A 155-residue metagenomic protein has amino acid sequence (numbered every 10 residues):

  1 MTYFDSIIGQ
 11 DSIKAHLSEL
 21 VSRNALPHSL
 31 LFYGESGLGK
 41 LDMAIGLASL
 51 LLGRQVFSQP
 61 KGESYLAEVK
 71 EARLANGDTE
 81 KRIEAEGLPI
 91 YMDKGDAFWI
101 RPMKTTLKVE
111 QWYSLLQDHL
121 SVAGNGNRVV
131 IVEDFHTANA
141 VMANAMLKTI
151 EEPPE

Functional and structural regions predicted by a protein language model:
M1-V141, K148: Clamp-loader machinery-focused feature within the broader ASCE/P-loop NTPase space
K148-E155: Gly/Ser-rich helix-loop-strand patches that form or flank binding pockets for ribonucleotide-derived cofactors
